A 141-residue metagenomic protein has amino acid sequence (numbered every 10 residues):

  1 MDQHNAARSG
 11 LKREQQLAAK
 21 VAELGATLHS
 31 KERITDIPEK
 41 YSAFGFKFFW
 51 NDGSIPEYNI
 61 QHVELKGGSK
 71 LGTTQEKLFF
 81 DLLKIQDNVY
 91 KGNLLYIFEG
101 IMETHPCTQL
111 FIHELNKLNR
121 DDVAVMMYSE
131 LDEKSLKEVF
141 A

Functional and structural regions predicted by a protein language model:
M1-K40: Acidic-basic catalytic patches of nuclease active cores, encompassing PD-(D/E)XK and other metal-cofactor nuclease
D2-A6, E39-A43, G72-E76, P106-T108: Short, flexible/disordered intra-domain loops and linkers
K12, Q16, F48, T73-E76 (+1 more regions): Short, well-structured alpha-helical interface segments that form or flank functional binding sites
L17-G25, I85-V89, L115-N119: Hydrophobic, Leu/Ile/Phe/Ala-enriched alpha-helical segments that form helix-helix packing faces
T27-Y58, G72-T74: Active-site metal-binding core of divalent-cation-utilizing nuclease and nuclease-like domains
T35, G68, D132-E133: Short, solvent-exposed loop/turn segments at secondary-structure junctions
I60-Q61, G67-L115: Catalytic cores of nucleic-acid endonucleases
Y96-A141: Domain-level recognition of nuclease-like catalytic cores that cleave nucleotide substrates
